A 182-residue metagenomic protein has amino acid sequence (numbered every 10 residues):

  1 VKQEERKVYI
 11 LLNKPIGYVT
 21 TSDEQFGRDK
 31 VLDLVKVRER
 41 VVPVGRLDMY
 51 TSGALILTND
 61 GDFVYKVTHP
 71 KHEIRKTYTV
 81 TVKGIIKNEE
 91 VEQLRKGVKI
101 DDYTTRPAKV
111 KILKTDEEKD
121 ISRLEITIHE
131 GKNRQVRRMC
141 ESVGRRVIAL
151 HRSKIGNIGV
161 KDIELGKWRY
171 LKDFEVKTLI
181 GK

Functional and structural regions predicted by a protein language model:
V1-K182: Basic, flexible Lys/Arg- and Gly-enriched helix-loop patches that mediate nucleic-acid binding at interfaces with rRNA
